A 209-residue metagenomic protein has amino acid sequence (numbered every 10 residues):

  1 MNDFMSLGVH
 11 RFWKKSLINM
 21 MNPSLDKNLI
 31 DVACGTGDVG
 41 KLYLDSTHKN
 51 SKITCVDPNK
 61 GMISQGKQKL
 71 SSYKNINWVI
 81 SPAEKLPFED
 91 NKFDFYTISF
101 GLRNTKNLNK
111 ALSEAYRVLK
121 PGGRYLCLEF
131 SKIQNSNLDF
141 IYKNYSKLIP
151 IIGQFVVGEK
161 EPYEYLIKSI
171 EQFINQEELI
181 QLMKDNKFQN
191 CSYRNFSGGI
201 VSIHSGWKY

Functional and structural regions predicted by a protein language model:
L7-K27, L42: Conserved alpha-helix/loop element of class I SAM-dependent methyltransferases that forms part of the SAM/SAH-binding
N28-K85: Class I SAM-dependent methyltransferase SAM/SAH-binding core
V56, L128, K132-L182, N186 (+1 more regions): C-terminal alpha-helical "lid/dimerization" subdomain adjacent to the S-adenosyl-L-methionine
E84-Y96: A short acidic, Gly/Pro-enriched loop at the edge of an enzyme's catalytic core that lines a small-molecule cofactor
D94-L108: A short SAM/SAH-binding and catalytic strip from SAM-dependent methyltransferases
N109-R124: A short glycine-rich, Lys/Arg-flanked "PGG" loop and its adjoining helix->strand segment in the class I
I180, N186-Y209: Core SAM-dependent methyltransferase catalytic element
